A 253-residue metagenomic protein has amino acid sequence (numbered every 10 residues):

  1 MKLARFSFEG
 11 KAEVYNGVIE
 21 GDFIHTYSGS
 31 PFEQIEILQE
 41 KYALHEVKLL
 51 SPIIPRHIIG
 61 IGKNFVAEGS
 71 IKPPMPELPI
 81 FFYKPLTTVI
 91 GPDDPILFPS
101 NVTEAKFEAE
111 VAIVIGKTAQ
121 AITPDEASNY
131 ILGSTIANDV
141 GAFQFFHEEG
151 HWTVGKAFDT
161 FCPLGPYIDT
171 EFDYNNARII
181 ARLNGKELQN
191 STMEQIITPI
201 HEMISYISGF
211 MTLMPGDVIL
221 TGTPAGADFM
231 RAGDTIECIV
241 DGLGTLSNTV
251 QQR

Functional and structural regions predicted by a protein language model:
M1-P79, F172, R182, K186-E187 (+1 more regions): N-terminal non-catalytic cap/leader segment that marks the start of a structured domain
K48, P52, E68, P74 (+1 more regions): Catalytic-pocket segment enriched in acidic/His residues
I54, G60, G91, K106-E108 (+2 more regions): Residue-level recognition of short, solvent-exposed, well-ordered loop/turn junctions that link secondary-structure
M75-P92, F107, E237-D241: Structural signature of FAD isoalloxazine-binding scaffolds in flavoprotein oxidoreductases
K84, A109-V111, I115-K117, T135-V140 (+2 more regions): Short, structured patches in soluble enzyme cores that scaffold and shape functional sites
P92-A112: A structural-propensity feature for long, helix-poor, extended segments
Q120-I136: N-terminal accessory regions of nucleic-acid-interacting proteins
